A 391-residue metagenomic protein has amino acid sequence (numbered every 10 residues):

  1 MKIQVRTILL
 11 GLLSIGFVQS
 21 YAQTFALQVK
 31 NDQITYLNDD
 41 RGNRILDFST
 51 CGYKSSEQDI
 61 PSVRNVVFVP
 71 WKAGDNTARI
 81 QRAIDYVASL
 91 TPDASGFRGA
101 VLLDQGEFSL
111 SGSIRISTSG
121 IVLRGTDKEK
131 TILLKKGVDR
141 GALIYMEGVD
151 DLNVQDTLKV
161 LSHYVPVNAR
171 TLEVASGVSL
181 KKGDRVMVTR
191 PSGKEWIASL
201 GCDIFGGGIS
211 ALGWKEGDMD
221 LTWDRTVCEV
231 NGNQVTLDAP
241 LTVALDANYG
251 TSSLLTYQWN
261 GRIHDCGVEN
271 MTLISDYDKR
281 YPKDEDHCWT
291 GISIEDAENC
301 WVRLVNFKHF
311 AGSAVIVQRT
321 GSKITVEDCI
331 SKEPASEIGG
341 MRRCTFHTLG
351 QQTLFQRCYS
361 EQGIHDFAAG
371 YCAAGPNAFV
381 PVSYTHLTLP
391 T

Functional and structural regions predicted by a protein language model:
M1-Q23: Bacterial Sec-dependent N-terminal signal peptides
T7, Y21-Y281: Extracellular "leader-to-stem" segments immediately downstream of a signal peptide or signal-anchor in secreted/lumenal
G99, G106, G112, S119-I121 (+7 more regions): The right-handed parallel beta-helix/beta-solenoid scaffold, focusing on the short coil/turn and N-cap positions
L103, V122-T126, G183, V268 (+4 more regions): All-beta strand scaffolds that present successive hydrophobic residues in beta-strands
E107, D127, M187, T272 (+4 more regions): A structural signal for beta-strand register positions
K130, A244, S275, H309 (+4 more regions): Residues in short coils/turns that link rungs of repeat/solenoid architectures in beta-rich domains
V138-N153, A169, N248-Q258, P282-S293 (+4 more regions): Extracellular beta-strand/beta-solenoid scaffold signature
T385-T391: Conserved small/polar residues in nucleotide/adenosyl-binding loops
